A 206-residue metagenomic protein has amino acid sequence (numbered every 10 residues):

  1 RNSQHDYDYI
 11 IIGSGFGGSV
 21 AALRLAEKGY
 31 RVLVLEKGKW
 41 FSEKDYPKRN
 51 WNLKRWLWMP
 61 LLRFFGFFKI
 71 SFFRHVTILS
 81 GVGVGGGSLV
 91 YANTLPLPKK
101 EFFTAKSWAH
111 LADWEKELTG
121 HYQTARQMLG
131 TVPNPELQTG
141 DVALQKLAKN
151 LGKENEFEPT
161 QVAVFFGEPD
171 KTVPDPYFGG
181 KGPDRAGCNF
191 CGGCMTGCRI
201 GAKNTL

Functional and structural regions predicted by a protein language model:
R1-K106, H110-K116: N-terminal glycine-rich phosphate/pyrophosphate-binding loop and immediately adjacent elements
L111-L206: Conserved redox-cofactor binding core of oxidoreductases
